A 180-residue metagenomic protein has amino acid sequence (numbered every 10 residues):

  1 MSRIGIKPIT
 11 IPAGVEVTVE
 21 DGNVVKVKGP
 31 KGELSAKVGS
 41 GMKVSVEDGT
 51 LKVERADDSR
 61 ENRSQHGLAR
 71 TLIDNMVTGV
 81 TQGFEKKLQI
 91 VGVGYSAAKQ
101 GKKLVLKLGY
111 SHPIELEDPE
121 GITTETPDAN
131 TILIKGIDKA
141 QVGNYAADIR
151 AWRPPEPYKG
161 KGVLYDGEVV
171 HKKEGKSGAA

Functional and structural regions predicted by a protein language model:
S2-A147, A151-A180: N-terminal intrinsically disordered, cationic/polar leader segments that include organellar targeting peptides
